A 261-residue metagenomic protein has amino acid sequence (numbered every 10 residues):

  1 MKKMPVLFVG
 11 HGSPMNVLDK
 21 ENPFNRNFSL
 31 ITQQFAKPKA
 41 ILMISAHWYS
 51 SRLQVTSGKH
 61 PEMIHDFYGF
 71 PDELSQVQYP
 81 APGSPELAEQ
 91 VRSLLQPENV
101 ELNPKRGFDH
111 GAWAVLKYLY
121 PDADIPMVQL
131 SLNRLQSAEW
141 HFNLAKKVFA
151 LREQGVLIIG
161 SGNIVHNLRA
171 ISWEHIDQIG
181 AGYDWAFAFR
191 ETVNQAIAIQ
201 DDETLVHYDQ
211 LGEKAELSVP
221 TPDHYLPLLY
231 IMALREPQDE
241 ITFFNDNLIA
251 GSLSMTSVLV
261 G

Functional and structural regions predicted by a protein language model:
K2-E98: A short aromatic-anchored loop/beta-hairpin motif
P5-V9, A40-S45, L130, L151-I164 (+1 more regions): Beta-strand elements within well-structured catalytic alpha/beta cores of enzymes that handle phosphate/sulfate esters
G10-S13, S131-R134, D209: Short, histidine-centered active-site or binding-site loop motifs used for metal coordination, general acid-base
D19-P23, P82, A138-F142, V219-P222: Conserved phosphate-coordination/catalytic loops
P23-Q34, E139-Q154: Long, well-ordered alpha-helical scaffolding segments within enzyme catalytic domains, especially pronounced
A46-S50, H60-P61, F108-L116, I164: Short glycine-enriched loops at secondary-structure junctions
A88-F142, K147: Internal, conserved structured core segments that host functional sites
S93, P97, I125-P126, R134-Q136 (+3 more regions): Surface-exposed, charge/polar-rich loops and edge strands
